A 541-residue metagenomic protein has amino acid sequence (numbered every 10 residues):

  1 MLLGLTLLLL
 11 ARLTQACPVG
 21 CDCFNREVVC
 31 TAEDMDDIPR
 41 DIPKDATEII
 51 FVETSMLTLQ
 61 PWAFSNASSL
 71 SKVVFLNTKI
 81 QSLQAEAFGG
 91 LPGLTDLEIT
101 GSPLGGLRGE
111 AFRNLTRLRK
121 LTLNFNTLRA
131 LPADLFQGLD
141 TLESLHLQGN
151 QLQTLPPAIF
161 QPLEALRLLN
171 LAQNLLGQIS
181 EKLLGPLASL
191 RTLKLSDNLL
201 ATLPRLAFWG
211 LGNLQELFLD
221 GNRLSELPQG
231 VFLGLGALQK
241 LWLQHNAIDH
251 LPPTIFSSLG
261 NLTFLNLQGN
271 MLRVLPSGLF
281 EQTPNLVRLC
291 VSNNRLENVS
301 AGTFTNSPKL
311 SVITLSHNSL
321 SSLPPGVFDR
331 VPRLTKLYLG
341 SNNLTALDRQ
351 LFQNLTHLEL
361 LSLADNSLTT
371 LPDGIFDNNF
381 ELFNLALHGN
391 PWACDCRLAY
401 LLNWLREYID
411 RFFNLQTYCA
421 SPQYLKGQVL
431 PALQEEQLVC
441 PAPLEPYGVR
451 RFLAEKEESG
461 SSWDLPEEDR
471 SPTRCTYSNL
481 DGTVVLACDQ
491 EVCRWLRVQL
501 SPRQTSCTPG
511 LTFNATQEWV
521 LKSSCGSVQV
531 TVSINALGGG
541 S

Functional and structural regions predicted by a protein language model:
L5-C17, C21-V28, T192, N384-W495 (+3 more regions): Membrane-proximal C-terminal cap and juxtamembrane stalk of leucine-rich repeat ectodomains
F24-K79: LRR N-terminal entry segment and analogous cap-like coil->beta motifs
V28, I49-F51, V73-F75, L94-I99 (+12 more regions): Conserved hydrophobic beta-strand positions in leucine-rich repeat
M35-R40, Q60-W62, Q84-E86, R108-E110 (+12 more regions): The feature encodes a structural signal of leucine-rich repeats
D36, L57, Q81, G105 (+12 more regions): Leucine-rich repeat
I42-D45, S65-L70, G89-L94, R113-L118 (+13 more regions): Leucine-rich repeat
T54, T78, S102, L123-N126 (+11 more regions): Consensus "Asn ladder" position of solenoid repeat domains
T473-N479, T505-S541: Beta-rich interaction modules in large eukaryotic scaffold/regulatory proteins
